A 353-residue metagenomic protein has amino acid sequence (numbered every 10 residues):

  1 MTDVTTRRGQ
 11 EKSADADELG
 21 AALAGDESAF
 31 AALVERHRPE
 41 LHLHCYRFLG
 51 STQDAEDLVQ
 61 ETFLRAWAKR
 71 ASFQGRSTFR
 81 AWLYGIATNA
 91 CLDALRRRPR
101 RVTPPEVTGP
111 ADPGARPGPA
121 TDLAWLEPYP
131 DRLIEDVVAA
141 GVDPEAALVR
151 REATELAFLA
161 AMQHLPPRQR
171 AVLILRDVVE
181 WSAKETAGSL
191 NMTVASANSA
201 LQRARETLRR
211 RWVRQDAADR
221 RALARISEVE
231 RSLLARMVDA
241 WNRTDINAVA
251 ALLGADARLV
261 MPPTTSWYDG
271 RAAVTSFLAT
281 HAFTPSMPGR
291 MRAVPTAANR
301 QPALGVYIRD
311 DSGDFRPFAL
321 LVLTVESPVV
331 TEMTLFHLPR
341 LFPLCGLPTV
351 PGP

Functional and structural regions predicted by a protein language model:
K12-S13, A24-E27, L123-Q169, S227-R231 (+2 more regions): Amphipathic alpha-helical segment used for protein-protein interaction
G20-L43, Q53, W67: A short, charge-rich alpha-helical start-of-domain segment used by transcription regulators
L23-A24, R47-T52, E61-F79, D93-V102 (+2 more regions): Sigma70-family region 2
L33, H37, L41, T62 (+6 more regions): Residue-level preference for hydrophobic side chains embedded in well-ordered alpha helices
A71-G75, T88-E106, D112-D122, R210 (+1 more regions): Arg/Lys-rich amphipathic alpha helix in sigma70-family domain 2
Q163, P167-A171, L175-S196: Helix-turn-helix DNA-binding module
A183, G188-S189, V194-N198, Q202-T284 (+1 more regions): Solvent-exposed, charged amphipathic helical/linker segments at domain boundaries
T275-P353: Low-complexity, glycine/alanine/valine/leucine- and proline-rich hydrophobic stretches
